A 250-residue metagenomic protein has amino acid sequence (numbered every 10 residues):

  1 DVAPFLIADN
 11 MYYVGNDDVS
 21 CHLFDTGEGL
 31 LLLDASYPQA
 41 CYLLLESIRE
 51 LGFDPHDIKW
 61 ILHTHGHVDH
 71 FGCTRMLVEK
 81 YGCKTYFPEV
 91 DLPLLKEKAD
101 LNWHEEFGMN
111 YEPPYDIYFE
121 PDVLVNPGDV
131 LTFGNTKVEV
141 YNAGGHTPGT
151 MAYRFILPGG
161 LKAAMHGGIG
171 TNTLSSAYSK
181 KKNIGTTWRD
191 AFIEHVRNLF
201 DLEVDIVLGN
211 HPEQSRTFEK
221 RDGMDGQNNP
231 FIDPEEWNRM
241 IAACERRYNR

Functional and structural regions predicted by a protein language model:
V2-L51, P55, A152-T173: Conserved beta-strand hairpin/beta-sheet module of binuclear metal-dependent hydrolase folds, prominently
L6-A8, E89-N142, T147, K181-E203: Metallo-beta-lactamase
N10, F24, D34, L44 (+7 more regions): Divalent metal-coordination and catalytic microenvironments
M11, Q39-Y42, R49-V130, G226-Q227 (+2 more regions): Active-site HxH/HxHxD metal-binding segment of metal-dependent hydrolases
L33-A35, I58-G66, T85-P88, N142-G145 (+3 more regions): Active-site neighborhood of phospho(di)ester-bond hydrolases with catalytic His/Asp-centered motifs
A40, G66-G72, P93-L95, P148-M151 (+2 more regions): Active-site environment of divalent metal-dependent phosphoester hydrolases
K59, N172-I184: Short, basic, glycine/proline-bearing loop/turn elements
F155-I156, L161-K162, T171, G185-R250: Divalent-metal (often Zn2+) His-rich catalytic cores of metallo-beta-lactamase-fold enzymes
